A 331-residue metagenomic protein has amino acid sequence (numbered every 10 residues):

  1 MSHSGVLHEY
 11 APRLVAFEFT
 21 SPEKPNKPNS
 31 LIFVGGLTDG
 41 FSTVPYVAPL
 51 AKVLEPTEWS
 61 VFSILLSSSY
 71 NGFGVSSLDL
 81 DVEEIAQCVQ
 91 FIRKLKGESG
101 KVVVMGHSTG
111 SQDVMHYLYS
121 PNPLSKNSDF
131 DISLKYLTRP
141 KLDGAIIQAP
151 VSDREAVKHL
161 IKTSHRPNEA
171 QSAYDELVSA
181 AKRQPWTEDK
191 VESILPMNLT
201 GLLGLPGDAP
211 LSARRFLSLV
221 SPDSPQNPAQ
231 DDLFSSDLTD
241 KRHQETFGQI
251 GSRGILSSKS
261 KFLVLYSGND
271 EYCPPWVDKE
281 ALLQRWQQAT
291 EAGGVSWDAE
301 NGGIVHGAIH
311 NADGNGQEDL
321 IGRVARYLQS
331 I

Functional and structural regions predicted by a protein language model:
Y10-N71, F91, P275-W276: Short, surface-exposed "cap/lid" segments of acyl-processing enzymes
K24-P25, V157, P167-Q329: Serine-hydrolase catalytic core
F33-V34, Q148, V305: Alpha/beta-hydrolase
G74-K96, Y119, P123: Alpha/beta-hydrolase active-site loop
L95-S108: Alpha/beta-hydrolase fold nucleophile elbow
S111-K135, A145: Short glycine-enriched nucleophile-adjacent loop and the immediately C-terminal alpha-helix near the catalytic center
L124-P140, K158-A181: A catalytic-pocket lid/entrance helix-loop region that shapes and gates access to the active site across common
A145-E155: Active-site nucleophile loop of the alpha/beta-hydrolase fold
